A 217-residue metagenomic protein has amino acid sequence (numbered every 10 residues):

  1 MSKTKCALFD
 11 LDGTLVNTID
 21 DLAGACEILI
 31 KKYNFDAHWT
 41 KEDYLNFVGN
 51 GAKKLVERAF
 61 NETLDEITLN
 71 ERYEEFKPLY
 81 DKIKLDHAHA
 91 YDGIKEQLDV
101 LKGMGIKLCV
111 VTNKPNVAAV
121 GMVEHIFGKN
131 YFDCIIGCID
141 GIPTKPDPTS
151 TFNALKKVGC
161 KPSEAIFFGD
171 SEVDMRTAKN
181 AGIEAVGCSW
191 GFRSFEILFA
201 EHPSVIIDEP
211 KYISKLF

Functional and structural regions predicted by a protein language model:
M1-K5, K102, N116, V120-F217: Asp-based, Mg2+/Mn2+-dependent phosphohydrolase catalytic module
M1-N46: Active-site neighborhood of HAD-like aspartate-dependent phosphohydrolases
L8-D10, V111, F168: Generic enzyme active-site microenvironment
C26, I94-E124: Substrate-recognition element of Asp-dependent hydrolases with the DxDx(T/V) motif
C26-I30, V48, A52, V56 (+2 more regions): Hydrophobic alpha-helical core bundles mediating ligand binding, dimerization, or RNAP-core interactions
K32-A37, E62-I67, G103-M104, F127-Y131 (+1 more regions): Short helix-capping segments at alpha-helix termini
K32-T63, D92: Alpha-helical substrate-recognition element adjacent to the catalytic core
E57-E96, M104-I106: Metal-dependent phosphoesterase signature
